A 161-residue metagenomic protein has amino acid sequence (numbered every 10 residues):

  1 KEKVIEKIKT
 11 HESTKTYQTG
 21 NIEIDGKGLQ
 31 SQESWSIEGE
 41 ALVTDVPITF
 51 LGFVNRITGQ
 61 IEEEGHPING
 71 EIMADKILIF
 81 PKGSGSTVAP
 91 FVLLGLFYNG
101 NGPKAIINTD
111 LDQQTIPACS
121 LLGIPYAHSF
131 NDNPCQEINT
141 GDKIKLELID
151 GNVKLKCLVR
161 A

Functional and structural regions predicted by a protein language model:
E6-T10, A161: Intrinsic disorder/low-complexity segments, especially N-terminal tails and targeting/processing regions
I8, K15-I37, L42-D150: Feature captures the catalytic cores and cofactor-binding loops of soluble hydro-lyases/lyases that act on carboxylate
G151-A161: Phosphate/diphosphate-binding glycine-rich loops and adjacent basic-rich segments that engage nucleotide
